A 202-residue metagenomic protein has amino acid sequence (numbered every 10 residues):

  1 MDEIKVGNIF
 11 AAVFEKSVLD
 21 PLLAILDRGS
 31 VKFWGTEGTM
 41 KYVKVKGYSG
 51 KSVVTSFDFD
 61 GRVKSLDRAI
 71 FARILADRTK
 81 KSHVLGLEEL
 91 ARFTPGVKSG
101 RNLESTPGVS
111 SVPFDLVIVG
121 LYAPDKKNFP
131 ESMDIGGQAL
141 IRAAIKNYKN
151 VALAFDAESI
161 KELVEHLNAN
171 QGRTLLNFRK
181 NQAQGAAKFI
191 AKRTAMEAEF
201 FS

Functional and structural regions predicted by a protein language model:
M1-S52, S56: N-terminal glycine-/serine-/threonine-rich phosphate-binding loop
I4-N8, R28-V31, K46-S49, R68-F71 (+4 more regions): Short coil/turn connectors at secondary-structure junctions
A11, K32-E37, K51-T55, A76 (+4 more regions): General beta-strand structural signal in soluble alpha/beta enzymes
K41-F93, N102, V109-N128, I135: Acidic/Gly/His-enriched mid-domain segments of enzyme catalytic cores or analogous surface patches that mediate
K98, N102-E104: Intrinsically disordered, low-complexity polyampholyte segments enriched for Lys and acidic residues
V112, L116-K127, I135-L175: A short, charged helix-loop
E165-N168, G172-S202: Long, charged alpha-helical interface segments
